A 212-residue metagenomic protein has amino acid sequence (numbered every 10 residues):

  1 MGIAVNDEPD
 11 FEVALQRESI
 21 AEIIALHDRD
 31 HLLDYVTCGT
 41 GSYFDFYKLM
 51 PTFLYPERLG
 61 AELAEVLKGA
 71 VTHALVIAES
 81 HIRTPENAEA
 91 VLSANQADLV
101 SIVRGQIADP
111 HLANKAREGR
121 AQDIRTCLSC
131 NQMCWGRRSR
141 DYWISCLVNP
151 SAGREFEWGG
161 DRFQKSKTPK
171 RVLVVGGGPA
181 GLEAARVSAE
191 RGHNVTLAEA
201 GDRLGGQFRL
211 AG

Functional and structural regions predicted by a protein language model:
M1-V175, P179-V195, R203, Q207-R209: Flavin-dependent oxidoreductase catalytic cores
G212: Glycine-rich active-site loop/strand segments that organize a redox cofactor
